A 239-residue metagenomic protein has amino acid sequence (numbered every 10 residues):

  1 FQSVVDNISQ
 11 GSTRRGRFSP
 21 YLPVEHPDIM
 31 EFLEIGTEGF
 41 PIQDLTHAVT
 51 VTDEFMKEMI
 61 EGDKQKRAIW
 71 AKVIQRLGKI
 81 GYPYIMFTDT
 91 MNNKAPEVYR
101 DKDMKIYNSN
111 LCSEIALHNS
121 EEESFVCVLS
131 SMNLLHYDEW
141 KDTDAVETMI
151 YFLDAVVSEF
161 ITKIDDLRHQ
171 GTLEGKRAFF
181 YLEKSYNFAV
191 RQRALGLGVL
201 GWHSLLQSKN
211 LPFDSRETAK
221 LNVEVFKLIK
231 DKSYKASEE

Functional and structural regions predicted by a protein language model:
F1, I8, L77-A189, G201-L205: Function-dense linear segments that define catalytic or interfacial modules in macromolecule-processing proteins
F1-Q2, W70, I150, D154 (+2 more regions): Short, hydrophobic/amphipathic alpha-helical packing segments that form internal helix faces or helix-helix interfaces
Q10-K105, T172, V199-E239: Conserved, charged catalytic cores of large soluble enzymes
S19, F188, Q192: Short, charged/polar micro-motifs that form catalytic or ligand-binding hotspots
Q192-V199: Aromatic-lined, polymer-binding surfaces characteristic of secreted/periplasmic polysaccharide-degrading enzymes
